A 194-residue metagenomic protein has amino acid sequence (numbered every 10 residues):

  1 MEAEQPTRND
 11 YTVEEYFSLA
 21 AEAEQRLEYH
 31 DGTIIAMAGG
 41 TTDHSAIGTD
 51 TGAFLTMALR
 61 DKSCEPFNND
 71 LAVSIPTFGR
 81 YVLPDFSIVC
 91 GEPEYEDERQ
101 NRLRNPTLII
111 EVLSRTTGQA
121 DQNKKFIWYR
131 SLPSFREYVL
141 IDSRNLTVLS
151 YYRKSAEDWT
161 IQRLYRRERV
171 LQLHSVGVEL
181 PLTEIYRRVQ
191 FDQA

Functional and structural regions predicted by a protein language model:
M1-A194: Gly/Pro/Ser/Thr-rich low-complexity, intrinsically disordered segments predominantly at protein N-termini
